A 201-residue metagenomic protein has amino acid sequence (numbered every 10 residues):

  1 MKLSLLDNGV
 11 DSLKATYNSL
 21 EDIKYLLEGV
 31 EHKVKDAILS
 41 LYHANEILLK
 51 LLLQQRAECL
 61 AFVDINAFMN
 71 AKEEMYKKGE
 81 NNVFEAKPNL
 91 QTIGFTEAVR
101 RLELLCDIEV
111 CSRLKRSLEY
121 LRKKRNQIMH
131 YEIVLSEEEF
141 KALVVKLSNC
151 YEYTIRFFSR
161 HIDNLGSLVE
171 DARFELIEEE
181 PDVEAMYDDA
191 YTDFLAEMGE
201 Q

Functional and structural regions predicted by a protein language model:
M1-D22: Charge-rich, low-complexity segments
L3-D7, E28-D36, S112-E119, E138-K141: Short, solvent-exposed segments of well-ordered alpha helices
N8, A15, S40-H43, S117-Y120 (+2 more regions): Charged, amphipathic alpha-helical oligomerization/scaffolding segments
T16-E28, R56, I128, E132-L135: Secondary-structure edge/capping motif, primarily at the C-terminal ends of alpha-helices and the immediately following
Y17, E31-R56: Short, hydrophobic, well-ordered secondary-structure elements
G29, A57-N66: Short, glycine/acidic-rich hinge or "gate" loops at secondary-structure transitions that mediate conformational
D64-E119, K123-K124, S167: Flexible secondary-structure boundary motifs
R116, Y120, I133-Q201: Polyanionic, low-complexity intrinsically disordered segments
